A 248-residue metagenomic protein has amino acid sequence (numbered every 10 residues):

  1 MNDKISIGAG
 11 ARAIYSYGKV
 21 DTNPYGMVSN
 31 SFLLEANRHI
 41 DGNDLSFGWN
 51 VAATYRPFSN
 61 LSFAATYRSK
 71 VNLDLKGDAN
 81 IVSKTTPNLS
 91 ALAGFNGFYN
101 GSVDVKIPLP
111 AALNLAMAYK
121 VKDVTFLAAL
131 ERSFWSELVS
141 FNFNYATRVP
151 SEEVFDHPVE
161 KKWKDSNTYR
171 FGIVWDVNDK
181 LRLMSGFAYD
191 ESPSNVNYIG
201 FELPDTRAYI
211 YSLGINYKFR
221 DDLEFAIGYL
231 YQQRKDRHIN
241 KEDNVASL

Functional and structural regions predicted by a protein language model:
M1-L248: Outer-membrane beta-barrel porins/channels
